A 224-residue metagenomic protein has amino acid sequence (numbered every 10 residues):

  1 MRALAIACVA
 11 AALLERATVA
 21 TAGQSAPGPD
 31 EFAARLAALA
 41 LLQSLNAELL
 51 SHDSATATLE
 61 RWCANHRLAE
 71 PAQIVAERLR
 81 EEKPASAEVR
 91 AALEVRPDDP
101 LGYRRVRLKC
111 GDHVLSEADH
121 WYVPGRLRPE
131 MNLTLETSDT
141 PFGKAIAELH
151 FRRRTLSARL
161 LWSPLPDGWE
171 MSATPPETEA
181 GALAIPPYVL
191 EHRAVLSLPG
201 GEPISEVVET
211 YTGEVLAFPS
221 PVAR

Functional and structural regions predicted by a protein language model:
M1-L4: Positively charged n-region of N-terminal signal peptides that target proteins for export
A7-R16: Bacterial N-terminal signal peptides
A17-K109, H113-P175, A180-L190, S197-E206 (+2 more regions): N-terminal domain-onset segments
